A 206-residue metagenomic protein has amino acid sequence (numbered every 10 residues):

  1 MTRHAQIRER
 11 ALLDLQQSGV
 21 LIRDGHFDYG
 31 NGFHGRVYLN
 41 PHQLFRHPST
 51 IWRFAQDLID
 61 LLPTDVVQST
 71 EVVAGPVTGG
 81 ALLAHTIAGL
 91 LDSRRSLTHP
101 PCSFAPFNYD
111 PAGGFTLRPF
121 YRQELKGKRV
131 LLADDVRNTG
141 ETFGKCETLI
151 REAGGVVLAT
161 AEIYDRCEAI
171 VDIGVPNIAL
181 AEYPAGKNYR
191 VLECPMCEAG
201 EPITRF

Functional and structural regions predicted by a protein language model:
M1-S69: Active-site-facing substrate-recognition patch
T2-D14, E147-F206: PRPP-dependent phosphoribosyltransferase catalytic core
P63-V67, L91-H99, R151: Alpha-helix termini
V67-T78: Short glycine-rich phosphate-binding loop at a beta-alpha junction
T70-E71, K128, L158: Conserved acidic residues
A81-L131, E141, N188: Short, glycine/charge-rich flexible loops or terminal/linker lids adjacent to PRPP-binding catalytic cores
E141-E147: Conserved acetyl-CoA-binding loop-helix of GNAT-fold acetyltransferases
